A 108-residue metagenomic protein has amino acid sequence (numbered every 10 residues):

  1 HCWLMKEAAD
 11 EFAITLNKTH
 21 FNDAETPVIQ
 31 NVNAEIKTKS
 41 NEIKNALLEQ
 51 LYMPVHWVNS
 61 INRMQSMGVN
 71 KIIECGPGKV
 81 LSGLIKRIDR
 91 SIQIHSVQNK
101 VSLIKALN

Functional and structural regions predicted by a protein language model:
C2-C75, K79-S82, I104: Acyltransferase
L81-I104: Short acidic, glycine/proline-enriched helix-loop-strand junctions
